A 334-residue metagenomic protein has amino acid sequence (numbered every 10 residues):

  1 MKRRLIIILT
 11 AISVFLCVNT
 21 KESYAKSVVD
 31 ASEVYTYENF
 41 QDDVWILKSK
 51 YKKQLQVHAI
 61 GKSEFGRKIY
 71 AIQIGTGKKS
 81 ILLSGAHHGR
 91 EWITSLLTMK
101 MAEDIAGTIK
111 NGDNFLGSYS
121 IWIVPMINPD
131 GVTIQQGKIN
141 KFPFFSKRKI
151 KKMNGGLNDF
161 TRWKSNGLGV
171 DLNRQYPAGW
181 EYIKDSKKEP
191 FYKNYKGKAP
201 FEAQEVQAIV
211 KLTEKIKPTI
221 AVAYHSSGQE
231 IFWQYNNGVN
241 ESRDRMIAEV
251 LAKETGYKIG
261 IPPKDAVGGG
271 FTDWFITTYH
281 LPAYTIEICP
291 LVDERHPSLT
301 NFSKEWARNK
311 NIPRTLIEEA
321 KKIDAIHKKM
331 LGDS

Functional and structural regions predicted by a protein language model:
R3-E22: Sec-dependent N-terminal signal peptides of Gram-positive bacterial secreted proteins and lipoproteins
N19-F65: Short glycine- and acidic-rich boundary segments immediately preceding or forming the N-terminal edge of structured
K26-E33, L82-G85, E189-Y192: Acidic/histidine-rich, surface-exposed loop or edge segments in extracytoplasmic proteins
K53-Q56, R67, G77-S80, G117-W122 (+3 more regions): Loop/turn elements at helix/coil->beta-strand transitions in domains of secreted/extracellular proteins
Q56-G61, K110-Y119, Y224, I259-K264: Surface-exposed patches in mature extracellular/periplasmic domains of secreted proteins
Y70-K78, A86: Short beta-strand-to-loop junctions in surface cap/lid or active-site-entrance loops
K78, W92-L96, K100-E241, E294: Active-site/substrate-binding loop(s) of hydrolase catalytic cores
P177-S334: Metallocarboxypeptidase
